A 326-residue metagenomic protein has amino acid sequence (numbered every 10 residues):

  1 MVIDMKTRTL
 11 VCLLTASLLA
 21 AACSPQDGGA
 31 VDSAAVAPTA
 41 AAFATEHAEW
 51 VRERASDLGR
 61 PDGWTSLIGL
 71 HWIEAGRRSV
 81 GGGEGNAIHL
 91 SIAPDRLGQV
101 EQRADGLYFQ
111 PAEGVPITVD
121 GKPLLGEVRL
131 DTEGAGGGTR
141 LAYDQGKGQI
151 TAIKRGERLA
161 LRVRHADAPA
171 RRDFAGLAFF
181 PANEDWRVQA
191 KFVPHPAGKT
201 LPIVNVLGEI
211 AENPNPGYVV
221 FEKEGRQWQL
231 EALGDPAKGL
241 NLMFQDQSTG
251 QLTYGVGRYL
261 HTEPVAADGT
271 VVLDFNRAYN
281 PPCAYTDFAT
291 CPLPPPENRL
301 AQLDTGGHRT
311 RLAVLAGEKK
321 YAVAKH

Functional and structural regions predicted by a protein language model:
V2-C12: Bacterial N-terminal signal peptides that target proteins for export
L19-A22: C-terminal motif of bacterial Sec signal peptides marking the signal peptidase cleavage site
S24-A42: Short, low-complexity, disordered segments immediately C-terminal to signal peptides in bacterial exported proteins
E46-S79, G83-E84, L177-H195, P202 (+1 more regions): N-terminal secretory signal peptides
L67, W72-R140: Forkhead-associated
D144-A211: Surface-exposed beta-loop interaction hotspot
Q189-T249, Y254: Flexible, glycine-rich surface segments
Q247-T249, T270-V272, N276-H326: Extended, aromatic/histidine-rich regions of cofactor-dependent oxidoreductases associated with respiratory
